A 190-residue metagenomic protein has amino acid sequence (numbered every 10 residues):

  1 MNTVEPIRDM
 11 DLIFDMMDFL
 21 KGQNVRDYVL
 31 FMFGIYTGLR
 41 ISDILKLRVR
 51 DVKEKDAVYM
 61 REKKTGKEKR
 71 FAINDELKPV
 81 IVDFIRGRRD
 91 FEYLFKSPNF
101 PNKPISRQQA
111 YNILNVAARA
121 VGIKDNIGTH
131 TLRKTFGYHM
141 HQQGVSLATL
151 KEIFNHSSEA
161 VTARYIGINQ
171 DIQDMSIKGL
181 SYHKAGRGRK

Functional and structural regions predicted by a protein language model:
M1-K190: Conserved catalytic core of the tyrosine transesterase superfamily
